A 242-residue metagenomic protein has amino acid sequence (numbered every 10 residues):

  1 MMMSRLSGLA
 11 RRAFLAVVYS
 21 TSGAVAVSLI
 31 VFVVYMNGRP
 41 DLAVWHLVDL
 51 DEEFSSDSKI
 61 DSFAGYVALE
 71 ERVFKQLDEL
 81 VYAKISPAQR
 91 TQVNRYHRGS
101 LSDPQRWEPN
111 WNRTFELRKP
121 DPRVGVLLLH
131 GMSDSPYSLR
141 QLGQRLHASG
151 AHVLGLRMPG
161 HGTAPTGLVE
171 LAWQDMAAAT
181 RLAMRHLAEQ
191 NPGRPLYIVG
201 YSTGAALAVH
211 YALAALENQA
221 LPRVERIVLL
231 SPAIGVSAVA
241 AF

Functional and structural regions predicted by a protein language model:
M2-Q105: N-terminal targeting or regulatory segments adjacent to alpha/beta-hydrolase or S9 domains
Q105-H161: Short, surface-exposed "cap/lid" segments of acyl-processing enzymes
G160-T163, I234: Alpha/beta-hydrolase active-site loop signature
T163-Y197: Catalytic nucleophile-loop/oxyanion-hole region of alpha/beta-hydrolase and closely related hydrolase-like folds
V199-G204, A208: Gly/Ala-rich beta-loop-alpha elbow adjacent to hydrolase catalytic centers
H210-A214: Active-site signature of alpha/beta-hydrolase-fold catalytic machinery across serine- and Asp/Cys-nucleophile hydrolases
V228-V239: Active-site nucleophile loop of the alpha/beta-hydrolase fold
